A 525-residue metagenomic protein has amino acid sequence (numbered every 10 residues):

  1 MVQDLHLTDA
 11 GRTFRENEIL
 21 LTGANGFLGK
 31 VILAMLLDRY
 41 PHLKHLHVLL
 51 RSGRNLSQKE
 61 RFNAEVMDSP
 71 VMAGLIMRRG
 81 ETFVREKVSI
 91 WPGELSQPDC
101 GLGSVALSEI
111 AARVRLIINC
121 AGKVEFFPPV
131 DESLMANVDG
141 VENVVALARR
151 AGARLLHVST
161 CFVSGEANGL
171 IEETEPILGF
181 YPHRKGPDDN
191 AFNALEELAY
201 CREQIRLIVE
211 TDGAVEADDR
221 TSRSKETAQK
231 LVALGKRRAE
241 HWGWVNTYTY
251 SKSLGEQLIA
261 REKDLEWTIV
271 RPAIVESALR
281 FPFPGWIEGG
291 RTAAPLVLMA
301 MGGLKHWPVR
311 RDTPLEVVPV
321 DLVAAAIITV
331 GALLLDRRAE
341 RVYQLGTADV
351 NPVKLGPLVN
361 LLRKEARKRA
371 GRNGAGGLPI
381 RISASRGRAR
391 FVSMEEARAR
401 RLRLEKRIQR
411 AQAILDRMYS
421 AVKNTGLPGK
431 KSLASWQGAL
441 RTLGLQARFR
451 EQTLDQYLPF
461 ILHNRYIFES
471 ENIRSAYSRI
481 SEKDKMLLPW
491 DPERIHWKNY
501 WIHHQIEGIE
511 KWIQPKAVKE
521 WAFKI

Functional and structural regions predicted by a protein language model:
M1-T13: Intrinsically disordered, low-complexity regions enriched in acidic/Ser/Thr/Pro/Gln residues
G11-R39: N-terminal Rossmann NAD(P)H-binding glycine-rich loop of SDR-like oxidoreductase domains
H45-S89: Glycine-rich phosphate-binding loop and adjoining beta1-alpha1-beta2 segment of Rossmann-like nucleotide-binding folds
V66-D68, N168-R202, F283-V309, V353 (+2 more regions): A catalytic-pocket lid/entrance helix-loop region that shapes and gates access to the active site across common
V71-R115: Conserved Rossmann-fold cofactor-binding substructure of NAD(P)-dependent oxidoreductases
I110-A112, L116-C120, F127-M135, D139-Y250 (+1 more regions): Conserved Rossmann-fold NAD(P)-dependent oxidoreductase catalytic core, especially the SDR/UDP-sugar
Q229-N246, W267, P272-A273, F281 (+4 more regions): A conserved pocket-lining segment of Rossmann-fold NAD(P)-dependent short-chain dehydrogenase/reductase
L333-P459, N472-R479, D484-E493, W501 (+1 more regions): Mid/C-terminal beta-alpha module of Rossmann-like enzyme folds, strongest in SDR-family dehydrogenases/epimerases
